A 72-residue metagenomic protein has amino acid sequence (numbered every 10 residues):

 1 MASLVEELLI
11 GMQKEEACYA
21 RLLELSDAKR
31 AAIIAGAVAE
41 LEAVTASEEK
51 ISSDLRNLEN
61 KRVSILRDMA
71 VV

Functional and structural regions predicted by a protein language model:
A2-V72: Anionic, Ser/Thr-rich low-complexity intrinsically disordered regions
